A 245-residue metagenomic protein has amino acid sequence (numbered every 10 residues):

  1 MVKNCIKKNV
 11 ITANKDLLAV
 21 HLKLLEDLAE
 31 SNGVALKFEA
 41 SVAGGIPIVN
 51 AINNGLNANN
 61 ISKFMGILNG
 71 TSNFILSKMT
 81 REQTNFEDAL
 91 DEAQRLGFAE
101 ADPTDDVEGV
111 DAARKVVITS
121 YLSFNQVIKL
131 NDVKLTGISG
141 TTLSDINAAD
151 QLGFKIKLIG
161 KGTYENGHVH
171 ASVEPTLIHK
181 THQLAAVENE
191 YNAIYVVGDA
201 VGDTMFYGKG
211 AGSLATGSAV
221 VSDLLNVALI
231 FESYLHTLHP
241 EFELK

Functional and structural regions predicted by a protein language model:
V2, I6, K15-N54: Rossmann-fold NAD(P)-binding glycine/threonine-rich loop
V10-A13, L36-A40, K63-G66, F206: General beta-strand structural signal in soluble alpha/beta enzymes
N54-E108, A112-T119: Conserved anion/nucleotide-ligand pocket segment
E82-N85, S123-L130, A228-S233: Short helix-capping/linker segments at secondary-structure and domain boundaries
L90-A186, Y191-A193: Substrate-binding/catalytic subdomain of NAD(P)-dependent oxidoreductase enzymes
I138, G202-T204, G208-L214: Glycine-rich phosphate/pyrophosphate-binding beta-alpha loops
A219, L224-K245: A conserved regulatory-domain signal marking ACT and ACT-like small-molecule sensing domains and adjacent regulatory
